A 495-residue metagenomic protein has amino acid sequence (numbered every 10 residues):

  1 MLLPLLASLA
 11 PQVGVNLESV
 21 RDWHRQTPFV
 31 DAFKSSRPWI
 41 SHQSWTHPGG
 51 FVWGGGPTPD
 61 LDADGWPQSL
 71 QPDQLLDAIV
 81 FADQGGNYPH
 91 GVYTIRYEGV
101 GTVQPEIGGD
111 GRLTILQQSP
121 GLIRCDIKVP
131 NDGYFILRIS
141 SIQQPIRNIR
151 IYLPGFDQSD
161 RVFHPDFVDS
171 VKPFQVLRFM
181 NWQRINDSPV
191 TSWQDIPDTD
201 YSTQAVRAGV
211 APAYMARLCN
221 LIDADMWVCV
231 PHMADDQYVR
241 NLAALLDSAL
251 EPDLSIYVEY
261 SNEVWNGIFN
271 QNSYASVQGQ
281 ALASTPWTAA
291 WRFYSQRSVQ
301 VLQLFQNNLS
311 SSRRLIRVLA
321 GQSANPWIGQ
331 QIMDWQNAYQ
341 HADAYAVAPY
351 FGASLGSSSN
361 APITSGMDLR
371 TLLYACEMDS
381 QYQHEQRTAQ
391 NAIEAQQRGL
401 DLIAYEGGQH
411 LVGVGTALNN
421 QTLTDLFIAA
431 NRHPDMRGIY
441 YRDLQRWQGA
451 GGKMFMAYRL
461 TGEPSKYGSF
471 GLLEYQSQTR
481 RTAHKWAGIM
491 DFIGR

Functional and structural regions predicted by a protein language model:
L2-Y260, W265-L418, T424-R495: Non-catalytic accessory regions flanking glycosidase/transglycosidase catalytic cores in CAZymes
